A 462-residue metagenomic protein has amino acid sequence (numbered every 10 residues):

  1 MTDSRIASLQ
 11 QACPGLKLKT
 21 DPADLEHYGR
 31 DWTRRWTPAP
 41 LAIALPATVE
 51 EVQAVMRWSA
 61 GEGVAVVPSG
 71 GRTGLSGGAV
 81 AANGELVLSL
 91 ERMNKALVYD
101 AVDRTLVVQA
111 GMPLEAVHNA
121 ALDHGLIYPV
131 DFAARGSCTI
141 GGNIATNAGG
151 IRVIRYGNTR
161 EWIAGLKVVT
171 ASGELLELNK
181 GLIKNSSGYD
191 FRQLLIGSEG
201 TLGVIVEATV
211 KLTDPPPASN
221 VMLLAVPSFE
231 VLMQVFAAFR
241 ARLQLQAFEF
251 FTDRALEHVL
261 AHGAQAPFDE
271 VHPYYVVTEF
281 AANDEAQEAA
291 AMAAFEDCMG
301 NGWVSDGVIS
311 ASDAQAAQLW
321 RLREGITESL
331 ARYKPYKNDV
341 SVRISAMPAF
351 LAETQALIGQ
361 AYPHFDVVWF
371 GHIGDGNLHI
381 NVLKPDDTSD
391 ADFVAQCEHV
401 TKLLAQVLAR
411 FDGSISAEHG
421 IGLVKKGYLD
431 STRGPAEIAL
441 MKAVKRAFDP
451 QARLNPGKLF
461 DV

Functional and structural regions predicted by a protein language model:
M1-V462: Noncatalytic alpha-helical scaffold of FAD-dependent oxidoreductases
